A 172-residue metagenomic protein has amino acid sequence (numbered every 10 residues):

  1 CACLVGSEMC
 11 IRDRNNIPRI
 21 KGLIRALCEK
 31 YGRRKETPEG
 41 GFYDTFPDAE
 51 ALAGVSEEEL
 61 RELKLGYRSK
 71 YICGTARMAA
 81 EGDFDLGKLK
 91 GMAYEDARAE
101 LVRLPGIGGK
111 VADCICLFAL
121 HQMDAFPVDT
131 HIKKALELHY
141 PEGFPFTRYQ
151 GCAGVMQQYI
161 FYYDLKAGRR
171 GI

Functional and structural regions predicted by a protein language model:
C1-G6: Single conserved hydrophobic/aromatic residue that forms the stacking wall/gate of nucleotide- or nucleobase-binding
S7-E8, R12-I172: HhH-family (HhH-GPD) DNA N-glycosylase catalytic core used in base-excision repair
